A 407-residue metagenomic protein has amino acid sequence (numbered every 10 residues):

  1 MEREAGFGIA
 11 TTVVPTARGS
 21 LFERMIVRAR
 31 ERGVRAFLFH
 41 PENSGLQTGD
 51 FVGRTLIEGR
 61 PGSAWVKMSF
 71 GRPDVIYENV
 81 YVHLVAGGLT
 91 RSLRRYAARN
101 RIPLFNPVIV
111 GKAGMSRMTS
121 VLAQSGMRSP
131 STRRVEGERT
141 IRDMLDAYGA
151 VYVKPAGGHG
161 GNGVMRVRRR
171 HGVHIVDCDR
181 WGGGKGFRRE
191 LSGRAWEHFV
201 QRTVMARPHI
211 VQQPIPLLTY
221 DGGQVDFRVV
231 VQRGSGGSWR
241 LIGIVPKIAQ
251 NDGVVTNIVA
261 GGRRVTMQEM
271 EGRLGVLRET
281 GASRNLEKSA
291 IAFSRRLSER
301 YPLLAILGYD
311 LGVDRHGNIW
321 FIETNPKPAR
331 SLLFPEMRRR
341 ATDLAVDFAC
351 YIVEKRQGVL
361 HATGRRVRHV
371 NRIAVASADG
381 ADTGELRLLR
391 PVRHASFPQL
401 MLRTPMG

Functional and structural regions predicted by a protein language model:
M1-R3, R30, K67-D74, M144-A147 (+1 more regions): Flexible, charged surface loops at secondary-structure boundaries
A5-V14: Nucleotide-activated donor-dependent transferases that construct or modify glycoconjugates
F7, I76, V211: Receiver (REC) domain switch-region micro-motif
V13, V80-Y81, V108, E136 (+6 more regions): Short, flexible loop/turn elements at secondary-structure junctions
T16-R24, R28, V34-R139: Conserved N-proximal alpha/beta basic substrate-recognition cap immediately N-terminal to, or forming the N-lobe
L38, V211-P214, D226-F227, Y301-H316: A short glycine-rich, hydrophobically flanked beta-strand micro-motif that places a catalytic Asp/Glu for divalent metal
D143-A150, A156-G262: Phosphate-binding site of ATP-dependent enzymes
R264-A305, V313-G407: C-terminal active-site "lid" helix and adjoining low-complexity regulatory extension at the edge of ATP-using catalytic
